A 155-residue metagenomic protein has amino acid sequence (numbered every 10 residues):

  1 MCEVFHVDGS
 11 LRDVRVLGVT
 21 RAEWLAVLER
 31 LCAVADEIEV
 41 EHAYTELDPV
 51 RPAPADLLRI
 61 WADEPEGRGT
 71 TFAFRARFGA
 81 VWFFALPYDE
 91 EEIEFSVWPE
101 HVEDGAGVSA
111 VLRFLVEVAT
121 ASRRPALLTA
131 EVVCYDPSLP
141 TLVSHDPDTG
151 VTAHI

Functional and structural regions predicted by a protein language model:
M1-D48, A153-I155: Short, extreme N-terminal segment that most often corresponds to the first beta-strand
M1-V4, V81-F84, L115: Catalytic micro-motifs at enzyme active sites that drive phosphoryl/nucleotidyl and oxygen chemistry
H6-D8, D89, T120: Solvent-exposed loop and beta-edge segments used for protein-protein assembly and interaction
G9-G18, E91-H101: Short, hydrophobic/proline-enriched secondary-structure or compact coil segments at domain edges
V27-I38, P65, F114-S122: Hydrophobic, Leu/Ile/Phe/Ala-enriched alpha-helical segments that form helix-helix packing faces
C32, P49-P52, E103-V108: Surface-exposed, interaction-prone regions used to assemble/regulate multi-protein complexes
D36-V97: Short, intrinsically disordered low-complexity segments
V97-I155: Acidic, proline/glycine-rich low-complexity IDRs
